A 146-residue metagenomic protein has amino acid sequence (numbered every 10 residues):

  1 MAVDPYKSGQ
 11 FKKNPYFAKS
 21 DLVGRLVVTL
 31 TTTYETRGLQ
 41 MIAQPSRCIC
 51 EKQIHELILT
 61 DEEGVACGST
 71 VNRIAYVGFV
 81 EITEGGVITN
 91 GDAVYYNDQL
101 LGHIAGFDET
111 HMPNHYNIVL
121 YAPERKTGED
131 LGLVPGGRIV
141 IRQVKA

Functional and structural regions predicted by a protein language model:
M1-E56, D61, V65: N-terminal intrinsically disordered, low-complexity, charge/repeat-rich segments that act as generic
Y6-K7, F11, L30, Y116-A146: Glycine- and charge-enriched low-complexity intrinsically disordered segments
T60-V77, H115: Short, basic/aromatic beta-hairpin or loop at an interaction surface
V77-E84: Short alpha-helix capping/helix-loop boundary micro-motifs
V87-T89, V94: Short, well-ordered loop/turn sites that connect or cap secondary structure elements
V94-Y95, V140: Hydrophobic beta-strand signal
N97-D98, Q143: Conserved "cap/hinge" positions at secondary-structure junctions
L100-T110: Short beta-strand-centered aromatic/proline hotspots
